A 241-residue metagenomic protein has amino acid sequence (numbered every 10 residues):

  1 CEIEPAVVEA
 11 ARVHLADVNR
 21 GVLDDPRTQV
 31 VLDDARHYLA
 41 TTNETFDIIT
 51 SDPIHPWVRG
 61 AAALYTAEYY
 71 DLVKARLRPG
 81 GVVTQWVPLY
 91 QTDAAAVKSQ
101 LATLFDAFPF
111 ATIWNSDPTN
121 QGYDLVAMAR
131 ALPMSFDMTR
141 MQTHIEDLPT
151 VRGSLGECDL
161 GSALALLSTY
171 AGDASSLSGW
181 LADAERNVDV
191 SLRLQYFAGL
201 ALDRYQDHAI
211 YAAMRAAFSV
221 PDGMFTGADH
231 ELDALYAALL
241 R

Functional and structural regions predicted by a protein language model:
C1-L101, F105-A107, I113, N120-G122: The AdoMet/dcAdoMet-binding core of the Class I SAM-like
P26, D34-R36, T41, I113-R241: Soluble small-group transferase modules, centered on the S-adenosyl donor enzyme superfamily
